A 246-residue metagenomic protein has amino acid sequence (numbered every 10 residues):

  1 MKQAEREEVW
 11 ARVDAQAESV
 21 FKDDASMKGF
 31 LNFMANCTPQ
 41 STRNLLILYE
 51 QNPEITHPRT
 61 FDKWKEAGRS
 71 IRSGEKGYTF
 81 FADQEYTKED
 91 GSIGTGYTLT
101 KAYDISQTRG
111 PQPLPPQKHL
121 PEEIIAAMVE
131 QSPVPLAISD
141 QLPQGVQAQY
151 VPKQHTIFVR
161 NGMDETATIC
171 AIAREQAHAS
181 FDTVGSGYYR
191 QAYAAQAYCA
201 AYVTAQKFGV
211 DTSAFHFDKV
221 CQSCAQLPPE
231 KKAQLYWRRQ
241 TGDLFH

Functional and structural regions predicted by a protein language model:
M1-H246: N-terminal accessory/interface modules of nucleic-acid-binding and processing proteins
